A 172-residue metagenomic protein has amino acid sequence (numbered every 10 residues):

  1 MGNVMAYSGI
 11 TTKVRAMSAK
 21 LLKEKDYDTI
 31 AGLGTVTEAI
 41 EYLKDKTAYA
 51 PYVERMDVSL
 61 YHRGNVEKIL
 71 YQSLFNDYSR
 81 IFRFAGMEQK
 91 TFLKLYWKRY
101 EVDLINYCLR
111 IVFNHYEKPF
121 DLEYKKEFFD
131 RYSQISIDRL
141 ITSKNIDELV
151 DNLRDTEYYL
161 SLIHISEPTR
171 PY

Functional and structural regions predicted by a protein language model:
M1-E41: N-terminal alpha-helical "arm" segments
L22-E24, H62-R63, G86, D130-S136 (+2 more regions): Alpha-helix initiation/capping motif
I30-F113: An N-terminal, globular interaction/scaffold subdomain
Y42, L160-L162: Non-catalytic regulatory appendages
W97, D138-I141: Amphipathic alpha-helical interaction elements
R110-S136: Extended intrinsically disordered, low-complexity coil regions enriched in Ser, Thr, Gly, Ala and often Pro
T142, I146-R154, Y158-Y159: Low-complexity, serine/threonine/proline-enriched polar segments
I163-Y172: Single conserved hydrophobic/aromatic residue that forms the stacking wall/gate of nucleotide- or nucleobase-binding
